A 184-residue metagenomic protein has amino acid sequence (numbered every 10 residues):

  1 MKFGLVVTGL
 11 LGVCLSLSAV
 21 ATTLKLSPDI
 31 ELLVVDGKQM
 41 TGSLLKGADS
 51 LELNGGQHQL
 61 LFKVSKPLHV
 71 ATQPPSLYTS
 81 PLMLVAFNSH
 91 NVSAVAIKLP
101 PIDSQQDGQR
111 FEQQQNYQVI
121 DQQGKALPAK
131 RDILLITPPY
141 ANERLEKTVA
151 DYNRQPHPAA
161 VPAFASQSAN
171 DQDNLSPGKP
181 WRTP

Functional and structural regions predicted by a protein language model:
M1-G9: Bacterial N-terminal signal peptides that target proteins for export
C14-A19: N-terminal signal peptide c-region/cleavage motif recognized by signal peptidases
A21-L53, L61-P184: Short loop/turn and low-complexity linker motifs enriched in small/turn-promoting residues
